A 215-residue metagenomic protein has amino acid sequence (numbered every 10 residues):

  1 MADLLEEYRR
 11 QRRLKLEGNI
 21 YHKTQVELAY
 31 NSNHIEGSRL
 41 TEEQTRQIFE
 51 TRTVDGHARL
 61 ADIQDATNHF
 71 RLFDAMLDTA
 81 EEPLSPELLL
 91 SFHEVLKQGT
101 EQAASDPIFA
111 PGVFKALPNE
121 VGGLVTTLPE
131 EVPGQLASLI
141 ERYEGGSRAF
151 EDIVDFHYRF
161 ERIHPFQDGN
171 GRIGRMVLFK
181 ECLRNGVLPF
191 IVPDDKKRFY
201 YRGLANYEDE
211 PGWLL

Functional and structural regions predicted by a protein language model:
M1-L215: FIC/Doc superfamily catalytic core
